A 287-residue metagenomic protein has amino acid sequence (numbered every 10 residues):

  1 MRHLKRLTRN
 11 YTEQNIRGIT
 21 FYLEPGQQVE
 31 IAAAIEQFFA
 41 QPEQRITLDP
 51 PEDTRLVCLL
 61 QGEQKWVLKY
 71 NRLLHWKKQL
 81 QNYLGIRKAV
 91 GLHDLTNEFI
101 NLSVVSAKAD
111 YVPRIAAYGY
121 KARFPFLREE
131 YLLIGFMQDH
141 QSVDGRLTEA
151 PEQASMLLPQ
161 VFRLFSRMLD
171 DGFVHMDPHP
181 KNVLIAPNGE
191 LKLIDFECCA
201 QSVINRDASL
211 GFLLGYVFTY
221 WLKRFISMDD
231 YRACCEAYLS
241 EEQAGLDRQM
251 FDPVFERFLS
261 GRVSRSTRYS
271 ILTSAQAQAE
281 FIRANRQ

Functional and structural regions predicted by a protein language model:
M1-T47: Juxta-kinase regulatory segment immediately upstream of eukaryotic protein kinase catalytic domains
F38-D139, D170: Conserved ATP-binding subdomain of kinase catalytic cores across diverse folds
K78-L84, D144-T148, I204-R206: Short acidic, glycine/proline-rich loop/turn micro-motifs
N101-V112, V143-H179: Conserved kinase catalytic-core helix
E130-G135, E190-F196: A short beta-strand motif that forms the metal-chelation/ATP-contact edge of phosphoryl-transfer active sites
Q138, P180, C198: Short, glycine/acidic-enriched loop or turn micro-motifs at the edges of active sites
K181-I185: Hydrophobic residue at the +6 position relative to the catalytic HRD Asp in the kinase catalytic loop
K192-Q287: C-lobe/activation-segment region of protein kinase-like
